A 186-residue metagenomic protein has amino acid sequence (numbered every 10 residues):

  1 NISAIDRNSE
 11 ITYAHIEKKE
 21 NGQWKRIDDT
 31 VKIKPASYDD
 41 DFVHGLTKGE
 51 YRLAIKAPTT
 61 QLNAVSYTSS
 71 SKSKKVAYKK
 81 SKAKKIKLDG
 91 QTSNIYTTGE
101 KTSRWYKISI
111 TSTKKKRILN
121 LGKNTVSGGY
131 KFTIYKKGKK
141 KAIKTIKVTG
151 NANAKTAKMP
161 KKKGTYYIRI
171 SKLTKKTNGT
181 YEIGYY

Functional and structural regions predicted by a protein language model:
N1-A36, L46-K48, T97-N178: Acidic, Ser/Thr/Pro-rich low-complexity intrinsically disordered segments
E10, N21, A36, T59 (+4 more regions): Low-complexity, intrinsically disordered regions enriched in charged/polar residues
F42-V43: Solvent-exposed segments in extracellular or luminal domains encompassing
L53-I55: Hydrophobic/tyrosine-rich beta-strand signature of extracellular beta-sandwich/beta-rich modules, prominently
T59-V76, Y106, Y130, R169-Y186: Edge beta-strands of jelly-roll/beta-sandwich modules across compartments, strongly enriched in secreted/luminal
T68-K107, K114: Non-catalytic extracellular/lumenal accessory regions of secreted precursors
